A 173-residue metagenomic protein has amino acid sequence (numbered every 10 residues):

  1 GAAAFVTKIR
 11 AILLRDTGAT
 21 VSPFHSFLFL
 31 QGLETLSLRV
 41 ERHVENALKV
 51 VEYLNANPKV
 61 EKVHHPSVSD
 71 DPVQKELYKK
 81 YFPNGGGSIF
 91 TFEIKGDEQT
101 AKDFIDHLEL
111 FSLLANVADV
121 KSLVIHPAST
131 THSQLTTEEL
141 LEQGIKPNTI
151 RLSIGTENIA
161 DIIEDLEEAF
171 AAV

Functional and structural regions predicted by a protein language model:
G1-I89, E93-K121: Active-site C-terminal subdomain of aminotransferase-like
D106, S122-V173: PLP-dependent enzyme catalytic core of the Aspartate aminotransferase-like
